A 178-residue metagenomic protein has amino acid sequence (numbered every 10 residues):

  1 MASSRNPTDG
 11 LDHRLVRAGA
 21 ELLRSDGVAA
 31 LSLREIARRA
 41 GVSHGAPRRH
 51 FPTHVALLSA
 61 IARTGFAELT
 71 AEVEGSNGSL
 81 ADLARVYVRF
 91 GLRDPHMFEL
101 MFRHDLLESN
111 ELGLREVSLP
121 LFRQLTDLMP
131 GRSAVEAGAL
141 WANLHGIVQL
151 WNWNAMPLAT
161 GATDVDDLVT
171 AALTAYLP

Functional and structural regions predicted by a protein language model:
M1-G10: N-terminal intrinsically disordered/low-complexity leader segments
D9-A20, R24, A29-A30, G41 (+3 more regions): An amphipathic alpha-helix adjacent to DNA-recognition modules
L31-R38, P47: Append "Primarily bacterial transcriptional regulators
A60, A71-M97, S118, F122 (+1 more regions): Hydrophobic alpha-helical connector segments
L92-S109, Q149-P157: Amphipathic alpha-helical segments used for helix-helix packing
F102, E108-A139, T163-A175: Amphipathic alpha-helical packing segments from all-alpha helical-bundle domains
W141-A159, A175-P178: Amphipathic C-terminal alpha-helical segment
